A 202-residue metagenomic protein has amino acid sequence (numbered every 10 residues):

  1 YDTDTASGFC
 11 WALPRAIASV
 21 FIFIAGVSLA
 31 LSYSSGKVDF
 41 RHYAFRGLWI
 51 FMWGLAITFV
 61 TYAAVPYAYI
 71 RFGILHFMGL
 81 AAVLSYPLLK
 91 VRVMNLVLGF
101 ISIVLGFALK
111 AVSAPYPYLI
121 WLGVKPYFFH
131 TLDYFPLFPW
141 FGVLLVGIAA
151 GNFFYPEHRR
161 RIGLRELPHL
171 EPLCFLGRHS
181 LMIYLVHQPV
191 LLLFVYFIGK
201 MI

Functional and structural regions predicted by a protein language model:
Y1-I202: Alpha-helical transmembrane segments and their immediate juxtamembrane cytosolic regions
